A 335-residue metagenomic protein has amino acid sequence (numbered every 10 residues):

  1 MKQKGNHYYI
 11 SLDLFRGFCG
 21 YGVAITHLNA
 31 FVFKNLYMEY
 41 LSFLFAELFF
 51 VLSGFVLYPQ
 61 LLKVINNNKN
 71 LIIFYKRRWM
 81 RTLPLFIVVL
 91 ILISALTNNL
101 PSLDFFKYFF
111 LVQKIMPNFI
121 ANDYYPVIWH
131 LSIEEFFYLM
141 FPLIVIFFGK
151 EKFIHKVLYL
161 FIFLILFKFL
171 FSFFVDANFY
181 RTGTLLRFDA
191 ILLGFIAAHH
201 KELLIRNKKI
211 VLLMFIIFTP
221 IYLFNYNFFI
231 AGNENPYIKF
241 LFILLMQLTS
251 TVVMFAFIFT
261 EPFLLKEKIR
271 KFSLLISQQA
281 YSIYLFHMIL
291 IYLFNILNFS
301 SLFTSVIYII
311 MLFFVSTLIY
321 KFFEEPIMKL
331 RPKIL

Functional and structural regions predicted by a protein language model:
H7-K63, T82-F86, V112, A190-L192 (+3 more regions): Functionally critical transmembrane alpha-helices in membrane proteins and complexes, commonly lining
I10, N35-A46, I120-I133, F173-L193 (+2 more regions): Interfacial loop-to-helix transition and helix-capping segments at the boundaries of transmembrane helices
Y21-N29, A95, V112-M116, F161-S172 (+2 more regions): Aromatic-anchored segments of alpha-helical transmembrane domains
F43-A46, F50-L52, L62-L96, K107 (+8 more regions): Transmembrane alpha-helical segments and their boundary/interface "anchor" motifs in multi-pass integral membrane
L57-Y58, I91, E135-K150, L193-H200 (+1 more regions): Membrane-interfacial alpha-helical segments at the cytosolic side of multi-pass membrane proteins
Q60, K76, T82-E135, F163-N178 (+3 more regions): Membrane-interface helix-loop-helix regions
A95, N99, I196, F215-P326: Alpha-helical transmembrane segments of multi-pass integral membrane proteins
E135-I165, A198-M214: Solvent-exposed interhelical
